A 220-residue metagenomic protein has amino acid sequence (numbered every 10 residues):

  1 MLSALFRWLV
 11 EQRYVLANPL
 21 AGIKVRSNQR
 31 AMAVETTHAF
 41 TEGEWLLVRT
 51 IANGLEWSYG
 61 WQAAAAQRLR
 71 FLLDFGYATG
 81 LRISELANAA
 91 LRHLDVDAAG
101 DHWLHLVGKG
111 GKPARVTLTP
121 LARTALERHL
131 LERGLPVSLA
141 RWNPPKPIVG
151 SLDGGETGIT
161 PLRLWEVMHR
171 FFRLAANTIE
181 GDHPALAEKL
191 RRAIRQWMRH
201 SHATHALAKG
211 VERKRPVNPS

Functional and structural regions predicted by a protein language model:
M1-S220: Conserved catalytic core of the tyrosine transesterase superfamily
